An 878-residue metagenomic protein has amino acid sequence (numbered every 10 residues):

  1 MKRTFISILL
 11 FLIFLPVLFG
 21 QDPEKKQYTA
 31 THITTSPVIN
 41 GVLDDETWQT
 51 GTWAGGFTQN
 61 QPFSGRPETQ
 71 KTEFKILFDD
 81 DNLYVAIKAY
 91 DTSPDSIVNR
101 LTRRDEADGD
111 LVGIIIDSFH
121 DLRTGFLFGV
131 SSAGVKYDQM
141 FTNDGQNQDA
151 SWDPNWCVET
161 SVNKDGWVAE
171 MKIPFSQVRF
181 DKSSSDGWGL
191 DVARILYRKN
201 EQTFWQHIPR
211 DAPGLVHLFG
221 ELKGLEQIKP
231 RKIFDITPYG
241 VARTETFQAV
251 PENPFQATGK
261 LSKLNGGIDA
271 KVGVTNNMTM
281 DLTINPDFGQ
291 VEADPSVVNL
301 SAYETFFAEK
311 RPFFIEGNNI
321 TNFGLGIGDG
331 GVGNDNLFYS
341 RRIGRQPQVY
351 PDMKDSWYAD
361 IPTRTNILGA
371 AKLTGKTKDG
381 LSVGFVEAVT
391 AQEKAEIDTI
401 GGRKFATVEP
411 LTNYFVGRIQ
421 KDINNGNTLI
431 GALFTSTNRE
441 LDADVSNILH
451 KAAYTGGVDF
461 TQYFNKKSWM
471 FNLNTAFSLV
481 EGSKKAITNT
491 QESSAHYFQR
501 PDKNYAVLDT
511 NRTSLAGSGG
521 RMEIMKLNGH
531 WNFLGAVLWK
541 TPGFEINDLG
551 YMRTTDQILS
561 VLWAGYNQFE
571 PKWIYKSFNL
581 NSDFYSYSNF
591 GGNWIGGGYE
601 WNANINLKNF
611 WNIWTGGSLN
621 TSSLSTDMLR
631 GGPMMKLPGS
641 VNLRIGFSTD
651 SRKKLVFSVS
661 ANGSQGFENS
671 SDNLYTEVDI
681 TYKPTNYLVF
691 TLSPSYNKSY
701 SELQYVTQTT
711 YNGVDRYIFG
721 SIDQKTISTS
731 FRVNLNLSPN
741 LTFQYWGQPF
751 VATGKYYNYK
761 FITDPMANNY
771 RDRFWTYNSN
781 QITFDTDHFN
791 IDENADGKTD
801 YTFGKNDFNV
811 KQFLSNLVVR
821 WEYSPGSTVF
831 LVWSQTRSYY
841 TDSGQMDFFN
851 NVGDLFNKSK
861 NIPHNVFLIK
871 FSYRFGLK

Functional and structural regions predicted by a protein language model:
M1-K25: Bacterial Sec-dependent N-terminal signal peptides
Q21-D422, T428-A432: Structural preference for beta-rich elements and adjacent junctions enriched in aromatics
E201-F204, A293-S296, A395-D398, D442-S446 (+3 more regions): Short acidic, glycine/serine/threonine-rich loops at helix termini
P209-P230, E393-A453, Y463-K466, K526 (+2 more regions): Outer-membrane beta-barrel transmembrane domain signature of Gram-negative proteins, especially the mid-to-C-terminal
F255-Q256, G267-D269, I284-G289, K404 (+6 more regions): Conserved short loop/turn motifs at secondary-structure junctions
K354-P362, K404-V408, D444-L449, Y505-N511 (+2 more regions): The substrate-binding groove and active-site-proximal loops of carbohydrate-active enzymes, especially glycoside
N366-L368, T374, A453, T461-K878: Exposed, low-structure sequence patches enriched in small/polar residues
